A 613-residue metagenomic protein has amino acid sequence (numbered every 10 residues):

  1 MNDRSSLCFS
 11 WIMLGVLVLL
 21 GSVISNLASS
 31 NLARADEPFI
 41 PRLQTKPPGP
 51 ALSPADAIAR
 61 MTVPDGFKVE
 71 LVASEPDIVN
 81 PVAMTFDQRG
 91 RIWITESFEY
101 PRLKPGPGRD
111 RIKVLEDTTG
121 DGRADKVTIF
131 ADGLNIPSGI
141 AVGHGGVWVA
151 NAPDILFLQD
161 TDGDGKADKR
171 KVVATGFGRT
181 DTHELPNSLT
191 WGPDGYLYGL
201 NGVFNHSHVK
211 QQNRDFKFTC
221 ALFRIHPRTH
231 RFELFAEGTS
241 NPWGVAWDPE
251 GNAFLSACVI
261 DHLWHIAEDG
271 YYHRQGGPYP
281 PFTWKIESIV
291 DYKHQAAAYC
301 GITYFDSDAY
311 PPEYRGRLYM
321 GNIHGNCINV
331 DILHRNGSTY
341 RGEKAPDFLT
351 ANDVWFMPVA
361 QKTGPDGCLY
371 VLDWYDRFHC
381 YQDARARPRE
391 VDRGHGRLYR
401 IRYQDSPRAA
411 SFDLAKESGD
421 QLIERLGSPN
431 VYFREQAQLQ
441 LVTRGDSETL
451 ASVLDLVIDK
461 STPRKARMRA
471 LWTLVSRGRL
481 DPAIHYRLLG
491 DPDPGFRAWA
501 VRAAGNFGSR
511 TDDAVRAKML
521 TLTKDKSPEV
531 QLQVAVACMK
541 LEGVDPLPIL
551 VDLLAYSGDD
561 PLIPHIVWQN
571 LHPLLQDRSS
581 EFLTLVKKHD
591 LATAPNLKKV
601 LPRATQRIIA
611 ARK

Functional and structural regions predicted by a protein language model:
W11-A28: Bacterial N-terminal signal peptides
S29, A33-A35: Boundary at the C-terminal end of the N-terminal hydrophobic targeting segment
A35-L422, Y432-F433, Q440-V442, D481 (+1 more regions): Beta-propeller domains with acidic blade repeats across secreted/periplasmic ectodomains and cytosolic WD/CNH propellers
L372, R389-G396, I401-K613: Long, ordered, helix-rich scaffold segments
